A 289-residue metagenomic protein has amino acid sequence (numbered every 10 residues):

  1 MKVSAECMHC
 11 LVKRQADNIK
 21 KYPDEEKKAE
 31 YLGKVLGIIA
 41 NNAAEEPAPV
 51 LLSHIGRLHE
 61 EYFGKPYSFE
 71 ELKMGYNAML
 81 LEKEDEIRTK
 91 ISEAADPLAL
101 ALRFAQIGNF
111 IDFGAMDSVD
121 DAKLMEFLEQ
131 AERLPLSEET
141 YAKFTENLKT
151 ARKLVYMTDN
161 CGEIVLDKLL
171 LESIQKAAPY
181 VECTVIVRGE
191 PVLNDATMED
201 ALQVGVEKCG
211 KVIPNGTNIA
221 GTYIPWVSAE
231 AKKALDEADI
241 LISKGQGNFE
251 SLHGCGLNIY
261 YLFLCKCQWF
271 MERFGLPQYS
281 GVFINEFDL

Functional and structural regions predicted by a protein language model:
K2-A151: Electropositive, gly/pro-rich neighborhoods at or near active sites that engage anionic ligands
R152-K153, Y180-T184, N258: Residues at the starts of beta-strands that form the adenosine-phosphate
K153-V155, D239-I240: Structural motif
D159-K168, E190-V192, Q246-E250: Gly/Ser/Thr-rich loops at beta-strand to alpha-helix junctions that form or flank small-molecule/cofactor-binding
C161-Y180, T184: Histidine-anchored nucleotide/phosphate-binding helix
C183-P191: A short glycine-rich beta-strand->turn/loop micro-motif centered on a GG-aromatic cluster
V187-R188, T197-L289: C-terminal functional extensions of proteins
